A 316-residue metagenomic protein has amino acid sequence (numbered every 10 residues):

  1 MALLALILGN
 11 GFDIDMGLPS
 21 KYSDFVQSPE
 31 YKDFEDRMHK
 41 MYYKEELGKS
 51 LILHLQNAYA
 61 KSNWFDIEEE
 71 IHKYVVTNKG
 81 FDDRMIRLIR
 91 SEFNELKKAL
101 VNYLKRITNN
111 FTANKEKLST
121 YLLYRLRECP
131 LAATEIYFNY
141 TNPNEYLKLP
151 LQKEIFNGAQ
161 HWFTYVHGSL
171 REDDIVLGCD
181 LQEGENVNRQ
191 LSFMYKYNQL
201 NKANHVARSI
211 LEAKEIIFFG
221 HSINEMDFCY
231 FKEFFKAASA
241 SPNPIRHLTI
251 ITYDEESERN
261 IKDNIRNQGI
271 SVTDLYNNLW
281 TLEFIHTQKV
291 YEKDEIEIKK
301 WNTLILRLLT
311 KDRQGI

Functional and structural regions predicted by a protein language model:
M1-M16, Q152-K153, H205-I316: SIR2/sirtuin-family catalytic core signature
A2-I7, M16-G168, A207-E212, E225 (+4 more regions): Active-site periphery "cap/insert" segments of enzyme catalytic domains
L6-G9, R127-E128, Q190-L200, E215-F218: Generic preference for well-ordered secondary structure
H39-I52, D174-A213, M226, K262 (+1 more regions): Acidic, metal/cofactor-coordinating or nucleic-acid-engaging core segments within structured domains
Y103-K115, V187-Y197, H221: Surface-exposed cleft-lining segments at the edges of enzyme active sites
